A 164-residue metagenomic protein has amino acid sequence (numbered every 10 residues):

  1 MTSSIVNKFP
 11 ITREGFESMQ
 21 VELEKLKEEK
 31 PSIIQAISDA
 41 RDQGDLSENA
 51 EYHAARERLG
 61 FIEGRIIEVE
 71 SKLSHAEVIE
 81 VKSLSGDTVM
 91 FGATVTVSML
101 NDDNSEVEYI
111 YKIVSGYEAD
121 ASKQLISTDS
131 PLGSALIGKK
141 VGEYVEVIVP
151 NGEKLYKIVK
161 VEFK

Functional and structural regions predicted by a protein language model:
M1-I67: Helix-rich terminal scaffold detector
S4, D39, S71-K72, A119 (+2 more regions): Preference for short coil/turn "hinge" residues that link or interrupt alpha-helices
K27-K30, G44, L73-E77, K140: Conserved NTP-handling cores and scaffolds of large molecular machines
R65-K72, A76-S83: Structured, basic alpha/beta domains of bacterial-type, RNA-associated proteins
I79-Y156, E162-K164: Non-DNA-binding regulatory cores of transcription-related proteins, predominantly C-terminal effector-binding
